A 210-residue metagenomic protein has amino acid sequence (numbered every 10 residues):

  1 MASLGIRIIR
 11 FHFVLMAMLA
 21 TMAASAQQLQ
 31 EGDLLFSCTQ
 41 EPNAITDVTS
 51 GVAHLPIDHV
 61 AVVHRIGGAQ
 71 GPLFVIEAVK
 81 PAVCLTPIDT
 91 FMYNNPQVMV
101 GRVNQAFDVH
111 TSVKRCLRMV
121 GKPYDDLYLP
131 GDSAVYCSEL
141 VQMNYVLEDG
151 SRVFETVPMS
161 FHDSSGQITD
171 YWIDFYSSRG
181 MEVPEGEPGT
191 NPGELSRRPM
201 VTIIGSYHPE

Functional and structural regions predicted by a protein language model:
M1-I8: N-terminal secretory signal peptides that target proteins for export/translocation
L4, L19-A26, V103: Short stretches within intrinsically disordered, low-complexity N-terminal or propeptide regions
R10-T21: Bacterial N-terminal signal peptides
A26-E210: Cysteine-nucleophile amide-bond enzymes
